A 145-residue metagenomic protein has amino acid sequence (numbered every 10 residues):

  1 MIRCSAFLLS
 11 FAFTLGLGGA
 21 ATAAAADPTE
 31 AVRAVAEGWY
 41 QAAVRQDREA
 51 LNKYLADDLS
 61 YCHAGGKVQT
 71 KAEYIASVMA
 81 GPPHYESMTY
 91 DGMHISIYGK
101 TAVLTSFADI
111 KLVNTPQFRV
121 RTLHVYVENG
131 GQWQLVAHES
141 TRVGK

Functional and structural regions predicted by a protein language model:
M1-I2: N-terminal secretory signal peptides that target proteins for export/translocation
A6-G19: Bacterial N-terminal signal peptides
A24-K53, S60-K145: A beta-strand edge to alpha-helix "cap/lid" segment located at domain peripheries
